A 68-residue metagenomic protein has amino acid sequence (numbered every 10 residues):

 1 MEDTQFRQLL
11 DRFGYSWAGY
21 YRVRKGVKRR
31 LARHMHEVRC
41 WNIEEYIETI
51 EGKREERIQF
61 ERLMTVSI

Functional and structural regions predicted by a protein language model:
E2-I68: Conserved AdoMet
